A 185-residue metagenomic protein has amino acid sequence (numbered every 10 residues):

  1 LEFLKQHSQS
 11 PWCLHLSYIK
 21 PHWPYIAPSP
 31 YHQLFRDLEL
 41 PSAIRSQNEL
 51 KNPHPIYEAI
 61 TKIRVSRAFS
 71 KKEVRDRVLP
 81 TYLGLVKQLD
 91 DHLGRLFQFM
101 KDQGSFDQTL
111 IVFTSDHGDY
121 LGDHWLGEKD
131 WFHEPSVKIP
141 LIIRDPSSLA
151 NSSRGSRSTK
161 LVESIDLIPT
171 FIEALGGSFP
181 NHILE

Functional and structural regions predicted by a protein language model:
F3-L161, A174-G177, N181-H182: Active-site-proximal cap/lid insertion segments
S164, I168: Zinc-coordinating Cys/His ligand positions in small cysteine/histidine-rich zinc-finger domains
E185: His-Asp-centered acyl/peptidyl-transfer active-site segments
